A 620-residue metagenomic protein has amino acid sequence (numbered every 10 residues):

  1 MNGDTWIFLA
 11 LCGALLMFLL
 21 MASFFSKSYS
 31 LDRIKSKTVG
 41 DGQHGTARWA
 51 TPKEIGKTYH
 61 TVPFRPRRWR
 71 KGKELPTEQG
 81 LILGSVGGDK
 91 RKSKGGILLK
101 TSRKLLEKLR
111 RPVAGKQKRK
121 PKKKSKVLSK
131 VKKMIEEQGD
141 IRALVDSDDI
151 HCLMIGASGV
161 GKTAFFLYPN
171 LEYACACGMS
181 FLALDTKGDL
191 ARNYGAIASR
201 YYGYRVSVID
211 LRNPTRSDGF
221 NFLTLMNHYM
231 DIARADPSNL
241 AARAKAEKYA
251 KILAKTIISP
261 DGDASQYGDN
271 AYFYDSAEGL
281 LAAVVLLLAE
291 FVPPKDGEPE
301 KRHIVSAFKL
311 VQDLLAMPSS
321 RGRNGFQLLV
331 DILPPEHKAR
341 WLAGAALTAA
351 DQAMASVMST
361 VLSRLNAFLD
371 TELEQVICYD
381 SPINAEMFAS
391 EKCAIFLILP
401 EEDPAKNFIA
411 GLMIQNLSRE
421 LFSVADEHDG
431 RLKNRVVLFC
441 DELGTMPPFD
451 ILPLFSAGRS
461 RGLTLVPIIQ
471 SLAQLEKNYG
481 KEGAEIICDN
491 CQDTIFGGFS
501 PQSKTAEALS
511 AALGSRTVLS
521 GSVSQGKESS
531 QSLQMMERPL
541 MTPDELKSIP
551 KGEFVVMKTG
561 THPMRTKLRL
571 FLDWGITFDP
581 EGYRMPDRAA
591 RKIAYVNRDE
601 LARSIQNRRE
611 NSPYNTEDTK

Functional and structural regions predicted by a protein language model:
M1-V160, A164-E172, C177, T215 (+2 more regions): Basic- and hydrophobic-enriched, low-structure N-terminal and domain-boundary segments that flank ATP-binding catalytic
N2-T5, T505-A512, T561-M564: Short intrinsically disordered, low-complexity coil segments enriched in acidic
G84, K100, S180, A254 (+3 more regions): Glycine-centered flexibility motif
K104, K108-Q138, A143-L463, N478 (+3 more regions): P-loop NTPase motor domains
F455-A457, R461-V555: Conserved ATP-driven motor cores of ASCE-family P-loop NTPases powering translocation/secretion/packaging/pilus
L570: Short, surface-exposed polybasic-aromatic patches that bind anionic ligands, especially phosphate groups
